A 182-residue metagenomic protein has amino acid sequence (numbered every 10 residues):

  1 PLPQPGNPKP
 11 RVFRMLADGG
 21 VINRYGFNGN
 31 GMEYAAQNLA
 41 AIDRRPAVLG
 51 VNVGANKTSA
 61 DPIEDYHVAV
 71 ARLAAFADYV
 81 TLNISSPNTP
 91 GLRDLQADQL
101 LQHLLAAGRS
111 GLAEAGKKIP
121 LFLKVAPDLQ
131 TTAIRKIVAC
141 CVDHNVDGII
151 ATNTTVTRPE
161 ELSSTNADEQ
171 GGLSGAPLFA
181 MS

Functional and structural regions predicted by a protein language model:
P1, G54-T58, S85-P87, K124-D128 (+1 more regions): Active-site beta-loop-alpha junctions enriched in small/polar residues
P1-K9, D78-D98: Glycine-rich, proline-tolerant flexible connector loops at the mouths of alpha/beta enzymes
P3-P46: A gly/proline- and charged-residue-enriched helix-loop-helix capping module
N23, L49-V53, V80-N83, L121-V125 (+1 more regions): Hydrophobic faces of well-ordered beta-strands that scaffold small-molecule active sites in alpha/beta enzyme cores
M32-A40, H67-A74, D98-R109, I134 (+2 more regions): Generic structural signal for well-ordered alpha-helices, preferentially at hydrophobic/aromatic core positions
R45-L49, F76-D78, G116-L121, N145-D147: Short, well-ordered coil/turn segments that N-cap beta-strands
A55-H67, D94, F122-D143: Active-site glycine- and acidic-residue-rich loops that bind and position anionic ligands or nucleotide-like cofactors
P87-L100, C140-S182: Glycine/Thr-rich beta-alpha phosphate-binding loop at enzyme active sites
